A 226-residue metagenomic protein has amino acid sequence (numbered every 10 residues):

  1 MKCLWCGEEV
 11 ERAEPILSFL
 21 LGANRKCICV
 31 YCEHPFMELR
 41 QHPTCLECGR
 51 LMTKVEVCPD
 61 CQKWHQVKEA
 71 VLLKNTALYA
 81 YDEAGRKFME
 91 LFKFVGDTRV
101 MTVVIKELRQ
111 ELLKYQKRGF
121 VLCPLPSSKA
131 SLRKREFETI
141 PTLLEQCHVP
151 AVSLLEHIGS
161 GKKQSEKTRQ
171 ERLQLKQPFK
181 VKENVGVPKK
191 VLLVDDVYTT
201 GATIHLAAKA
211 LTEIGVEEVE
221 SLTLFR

Functional and structural regions predicted by a protein language model:
M1-R226: Glycine-rich phosphate/pyrophosphate-handling loop used in enzymes and phosphotransfer proteins
